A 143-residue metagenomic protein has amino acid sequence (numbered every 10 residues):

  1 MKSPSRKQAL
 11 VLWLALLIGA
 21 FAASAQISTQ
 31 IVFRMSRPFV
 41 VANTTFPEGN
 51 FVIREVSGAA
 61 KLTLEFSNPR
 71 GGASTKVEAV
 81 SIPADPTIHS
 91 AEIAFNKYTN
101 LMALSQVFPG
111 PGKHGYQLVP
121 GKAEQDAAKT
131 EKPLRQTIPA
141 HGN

Functional and structural regions predicted by a protein language model:
K2-V11: Bacterial N-terminal signal peptides that target proteins for export
V11-A20: Bacterial N-terminal signal peptides
F21-V40: Short acidic, Pro/Gly- and aromatic-enriched capping/linker segments at domain boundaries
G49-I53: A short tyrosine-centered beta-strand micro-motif
A60-L64: Short aromatic-glycine-enriched beta-strand elements
F66-H114: Mid-chain, structured segments of secreted extracytoplasmic proteins
V107-N143: C-terminal partner/receptor-binding element of secreted or periplasmic proteins
